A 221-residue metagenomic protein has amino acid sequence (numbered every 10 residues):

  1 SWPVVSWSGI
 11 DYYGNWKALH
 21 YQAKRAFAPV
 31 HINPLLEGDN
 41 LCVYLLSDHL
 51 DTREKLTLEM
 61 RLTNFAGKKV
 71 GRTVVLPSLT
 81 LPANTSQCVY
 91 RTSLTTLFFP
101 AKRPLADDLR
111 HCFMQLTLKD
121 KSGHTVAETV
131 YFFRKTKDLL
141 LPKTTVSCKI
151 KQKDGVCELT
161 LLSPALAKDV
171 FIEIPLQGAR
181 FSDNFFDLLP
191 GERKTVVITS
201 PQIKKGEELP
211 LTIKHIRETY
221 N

Functional and structural regions predicted by a protein language model:
S1-S182, L188-I198, I203: Carbohydrate-binding surfaces of carbohydrate-active enzymes
L116-G123, I213-N221: Enriched for extracellular/lumenal, surface-exposed ectodomains of secreted and cell-surface proteins
G206-L211: Surface-exposed interaction regions enriched in Ser/Thr/Asp/Glu that occur as long low-complexity tracts or repetitive
